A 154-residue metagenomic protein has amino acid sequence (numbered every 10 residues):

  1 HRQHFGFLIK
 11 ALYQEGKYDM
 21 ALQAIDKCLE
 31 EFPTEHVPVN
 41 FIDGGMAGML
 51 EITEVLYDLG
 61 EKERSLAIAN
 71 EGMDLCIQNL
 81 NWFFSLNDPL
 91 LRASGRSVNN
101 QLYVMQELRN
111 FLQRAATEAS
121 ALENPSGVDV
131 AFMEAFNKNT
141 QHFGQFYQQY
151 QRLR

Functional and structural regions predicted by a protein language model:
H1-R154: C-terminal luminal/periplasmic domains and tails of membrane-associated envelope-modifying transferases
